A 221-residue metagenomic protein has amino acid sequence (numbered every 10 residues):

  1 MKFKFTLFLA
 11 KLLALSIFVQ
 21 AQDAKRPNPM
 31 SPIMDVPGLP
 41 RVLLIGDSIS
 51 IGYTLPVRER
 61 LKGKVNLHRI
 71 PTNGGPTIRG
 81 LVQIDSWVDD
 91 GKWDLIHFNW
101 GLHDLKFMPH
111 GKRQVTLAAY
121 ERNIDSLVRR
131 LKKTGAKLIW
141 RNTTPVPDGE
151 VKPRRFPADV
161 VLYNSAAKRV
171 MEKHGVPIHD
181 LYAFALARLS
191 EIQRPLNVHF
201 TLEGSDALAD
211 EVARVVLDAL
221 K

Functional and structural regions predicted by a protein language model:
M1-L44, S50-I51, L55-N66, D89-K92 (+1 more regions): N-terminal secretory targeting modules
D35, E59-N66, R79-K221: Alpha-helical cap/lid subdomain in secreted, periplasmic, or secretory-pathway luminal O-acyl-processing enzymes
L44-I45, R141: Short hydrophobic segments within beta-strands
I45-G46, T72: Small/polar loops that bind or transfer phosphate-bearing groups
D47-S48, L102: Active-site metal-binding loops of divalent metal-dependent hydrolases
I49-S50, A183: Short, glycine/acidic-enriched loop or turn micro-motifs at the edges of active sites
G52, I78-R79: Residues that form or flank phosphate/diphosphate-binding pockets in enzymes that use nucleotide phosphates
R69-P76: Short beta->alpha junction loops
